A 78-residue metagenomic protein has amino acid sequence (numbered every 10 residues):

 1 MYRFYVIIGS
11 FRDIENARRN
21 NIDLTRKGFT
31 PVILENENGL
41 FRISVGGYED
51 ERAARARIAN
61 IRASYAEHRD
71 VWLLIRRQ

Functional and structural regions predicted by a protein language model:
M1-Y2, R12-Q78: Extracytoplasmic
G9: Conserved beta3-strand ATP-binding lysine motif
